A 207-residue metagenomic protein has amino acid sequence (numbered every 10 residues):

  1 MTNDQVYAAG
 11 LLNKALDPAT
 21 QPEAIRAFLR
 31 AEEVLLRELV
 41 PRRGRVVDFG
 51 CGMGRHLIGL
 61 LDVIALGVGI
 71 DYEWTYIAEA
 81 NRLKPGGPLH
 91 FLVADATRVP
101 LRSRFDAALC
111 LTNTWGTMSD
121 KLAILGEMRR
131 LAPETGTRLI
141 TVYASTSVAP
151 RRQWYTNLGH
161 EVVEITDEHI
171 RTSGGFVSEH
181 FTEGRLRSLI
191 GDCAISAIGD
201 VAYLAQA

Functional and structural regions predicted by a protein language model:
M1-P41: Conserved class I S-adenosyl-L-methionine
R43-G52: Conserved class I S-adenosyl-L-methionine
M53-R98: Class I SAM-dependent methyltransferase SAM/SAH-binding core
T97-A108: A short acidic, Gly/Pro-enriched loop at the edge of an enzyme's catalytic core that lines a small-molecule cofactor
G116-M128: A short, conserved alpha-helix within the catalytic core of class I
A132-R138: Short glycine-dipeptide loop
L139-E164: Conserved class I S-adenosyl-L-methionine
S173-D192: Short alpha-helix
